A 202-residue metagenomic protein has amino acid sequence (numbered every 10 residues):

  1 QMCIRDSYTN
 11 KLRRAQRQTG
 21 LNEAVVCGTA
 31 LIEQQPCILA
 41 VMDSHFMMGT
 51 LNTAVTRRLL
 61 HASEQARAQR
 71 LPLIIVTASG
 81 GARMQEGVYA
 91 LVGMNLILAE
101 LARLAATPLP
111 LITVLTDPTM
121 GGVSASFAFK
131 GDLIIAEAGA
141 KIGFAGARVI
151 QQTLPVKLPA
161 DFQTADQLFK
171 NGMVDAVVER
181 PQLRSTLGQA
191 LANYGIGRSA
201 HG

Functional and structural regions predicted by a protein language model:
M2-I4: Short, small-residue-biased leader/transition segments that mark boundaries at the very start of proteins
D6-A15: Short Pro/Gly-enriched beta-strand edge/turn motifs at strand-loop
R13, T19-A24, G49-E64: Glycine-rich anion/phosphate-binding loops
A15-E23, T29-H45: Active-site-facing substrate-recognition patch
I32-M42, R58-A82: A structural preference for short, pocket-lining loop segments at secondary-structure junctions
S44-H45, L51-L60, G93-M94, E100: Conserved mixed alpha/beta catalytic, RNA-binding, or beta-rich assembly cores of soluble enzyme, regulatory
M47-L51, R83-E86: A generic structural signal for short coil/turn motifs at secondary-structure boundaries
G80-R198: Conserved catalytic cores of soluble enzyme domains, especially glycine-rich substrate-binding beta-alpha loops
